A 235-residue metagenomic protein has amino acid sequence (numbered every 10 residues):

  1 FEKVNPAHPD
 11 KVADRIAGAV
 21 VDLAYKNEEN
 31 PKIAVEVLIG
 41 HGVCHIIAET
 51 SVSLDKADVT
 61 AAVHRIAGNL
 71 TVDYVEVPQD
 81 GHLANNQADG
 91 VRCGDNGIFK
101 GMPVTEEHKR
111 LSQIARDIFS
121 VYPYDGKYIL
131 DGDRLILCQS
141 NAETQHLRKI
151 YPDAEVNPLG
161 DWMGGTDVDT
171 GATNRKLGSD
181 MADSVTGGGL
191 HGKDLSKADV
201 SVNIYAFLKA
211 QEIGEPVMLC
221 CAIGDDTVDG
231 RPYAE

Functional and structural regions predicted by a protein language model:
F1-E235: A domain-level signal for the structural core that forms small-molecule/cofactor-binding pockets and catalytic centers
